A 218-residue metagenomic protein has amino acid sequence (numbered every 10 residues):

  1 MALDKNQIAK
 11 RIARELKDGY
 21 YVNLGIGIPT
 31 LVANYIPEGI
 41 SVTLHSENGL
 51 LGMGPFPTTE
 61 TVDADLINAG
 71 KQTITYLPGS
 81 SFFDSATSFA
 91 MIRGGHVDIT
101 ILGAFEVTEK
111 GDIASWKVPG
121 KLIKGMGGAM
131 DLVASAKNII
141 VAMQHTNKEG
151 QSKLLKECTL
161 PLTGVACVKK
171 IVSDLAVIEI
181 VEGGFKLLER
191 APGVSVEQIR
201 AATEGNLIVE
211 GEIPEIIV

Functional and structural regions predicted by a protein language model:
M1-L77: N-terminal active-site beta-alpha-beta segment that forms phosphate/nucleotide-binding and substrate-recognition loops
L3-Q7, T58-V218: Conserved phosphate- and dinucleotide-binding cores of soluble alpha/beta proteins, encompassing both enzyme active
